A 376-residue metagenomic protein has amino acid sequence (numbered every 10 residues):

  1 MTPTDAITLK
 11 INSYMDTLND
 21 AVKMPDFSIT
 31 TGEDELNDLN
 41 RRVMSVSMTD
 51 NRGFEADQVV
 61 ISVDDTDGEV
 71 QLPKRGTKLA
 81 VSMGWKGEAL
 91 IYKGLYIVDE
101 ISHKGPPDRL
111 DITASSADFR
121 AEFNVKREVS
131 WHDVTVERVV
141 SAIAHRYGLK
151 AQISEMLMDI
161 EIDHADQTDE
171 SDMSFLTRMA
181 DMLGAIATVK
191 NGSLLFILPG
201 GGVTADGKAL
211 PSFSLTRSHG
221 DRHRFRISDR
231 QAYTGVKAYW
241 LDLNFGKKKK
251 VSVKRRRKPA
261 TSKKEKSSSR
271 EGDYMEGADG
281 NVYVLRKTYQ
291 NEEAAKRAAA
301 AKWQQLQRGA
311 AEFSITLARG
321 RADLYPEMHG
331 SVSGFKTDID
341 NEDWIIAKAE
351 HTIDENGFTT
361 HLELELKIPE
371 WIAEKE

Functional and structural regions predicted by a protein language model:
M1-A121: Assembly/oligomerization scaffold segments
T2-T8, M15, R109-D118, E155-R224 (+1 more regions): Short beta-strand-centered interaction patches in the first periplasmic/extracellular domains of large envelope
V46-K74, H219-E376: An acidic/polar, Gly/Ser/Thr-rich interaction patch typically located in mid-to-C-terminal regions of proteins
L72, I91, V129-E137, A165-M173 (+1 more regions): Solvent-exposed, acidic/flexible segments
M83-W85, L198, M328, G334: Conserved "cap/hinge" positions at secondary-structure junctions
L95-K104, V129, G201-V203, D343-N356: Short, compositionally biased
F119-R127, V139-D166: N-terminal export/assembly leaders
V134-S141, H145, D169-D181, Y233 (+1 more regions): Polar, S/T/G-rich
